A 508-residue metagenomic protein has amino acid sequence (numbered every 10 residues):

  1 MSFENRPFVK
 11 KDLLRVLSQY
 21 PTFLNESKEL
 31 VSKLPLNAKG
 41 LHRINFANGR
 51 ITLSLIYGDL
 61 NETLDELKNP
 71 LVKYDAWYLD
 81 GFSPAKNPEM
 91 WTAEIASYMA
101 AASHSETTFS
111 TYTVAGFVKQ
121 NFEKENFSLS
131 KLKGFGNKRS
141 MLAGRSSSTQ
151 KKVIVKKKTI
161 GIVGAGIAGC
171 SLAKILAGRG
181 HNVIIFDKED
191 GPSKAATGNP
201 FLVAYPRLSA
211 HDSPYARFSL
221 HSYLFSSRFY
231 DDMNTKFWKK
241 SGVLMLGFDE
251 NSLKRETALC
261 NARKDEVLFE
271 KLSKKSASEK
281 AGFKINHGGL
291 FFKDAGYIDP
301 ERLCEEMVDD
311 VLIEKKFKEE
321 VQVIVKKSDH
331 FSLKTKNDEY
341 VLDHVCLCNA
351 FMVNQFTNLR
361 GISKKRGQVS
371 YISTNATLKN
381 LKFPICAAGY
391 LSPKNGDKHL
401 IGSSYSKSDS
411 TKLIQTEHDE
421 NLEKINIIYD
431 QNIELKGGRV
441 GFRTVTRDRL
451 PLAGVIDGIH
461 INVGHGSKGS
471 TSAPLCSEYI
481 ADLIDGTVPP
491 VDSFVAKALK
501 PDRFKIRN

Functional and structural regions predicted by a protein language model:
V16-L67: S-adenosyl-L-methionine
T92-S105: A short glycine-rich, Lys/Arg-flanked "PGG" loop and its adjoining helix->strand segment in the class I
S110, P214-S222, F248-K254, G289-E306 (+3 more regions): Short beta-strand to alpha-helix junction loop
M141-A143, T149-K156, G161-R179, K188 (+5 more regions): Active-site substrate-recognition segment that forms the wall of the catalytic cavity or substrate channel
F201-K280: Dinucleotide-binding Rossmann-like beta1-alpha1 core, especially the glycine-rich loop that anchors the ADP
A210, T235-M245, L268-V308, S404-S408 (+1 more regions): Helix-loop-beta segment of a Rossmann-like dinucleotide-binding subdomain
V267-F269, I433-N508: C-terminal catalytic lobe of FAD-dependent flavoproteins
L290-K336, Y340, H344, C348: Helical element adjacent to the flavin cofactor pocket in flavoenzyme catalytic cores
